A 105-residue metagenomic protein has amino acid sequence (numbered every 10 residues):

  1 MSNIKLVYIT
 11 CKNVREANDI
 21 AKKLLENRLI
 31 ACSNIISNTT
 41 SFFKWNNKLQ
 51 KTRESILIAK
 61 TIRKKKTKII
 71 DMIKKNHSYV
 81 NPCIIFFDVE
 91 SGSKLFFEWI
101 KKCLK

Functional and structural regions predicted by a protein language model:
M1-K105: Positively charged, small/polar-rich N-terminal and surface patches that mediate targeting and assembly and bind
